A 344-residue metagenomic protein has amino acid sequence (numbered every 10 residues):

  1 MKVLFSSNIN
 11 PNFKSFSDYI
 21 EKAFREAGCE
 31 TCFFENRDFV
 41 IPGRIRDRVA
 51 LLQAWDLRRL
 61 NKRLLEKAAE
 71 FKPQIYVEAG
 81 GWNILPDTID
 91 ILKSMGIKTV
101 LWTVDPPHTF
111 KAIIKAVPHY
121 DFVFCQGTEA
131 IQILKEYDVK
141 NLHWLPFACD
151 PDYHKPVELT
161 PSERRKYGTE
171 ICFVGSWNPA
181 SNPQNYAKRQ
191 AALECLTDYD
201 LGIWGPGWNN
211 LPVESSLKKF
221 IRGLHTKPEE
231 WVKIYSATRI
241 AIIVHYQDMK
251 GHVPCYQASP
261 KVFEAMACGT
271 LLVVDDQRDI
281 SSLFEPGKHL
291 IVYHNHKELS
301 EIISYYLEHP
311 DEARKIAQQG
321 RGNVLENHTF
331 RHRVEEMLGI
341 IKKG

Functional and structural regions predicted by a protein language model:
M1-R48, R63, E70, G80-D87 (+3 more regions): Nucleotide-sugar donor-binding catalytic core of glycosyltransferases
A27, E308-G339: A charged, aromatic-enriched C-terminal amphipathic alpha-helix characteristic of glycosyltransferases across folds
A68, K72-Y76: Proline-aspartate-enriched helix->loop->beta-strand connector
F71, P118, H328: Active-site charged/polar residues at nucleotide-handling catalytic sites that mediate phosphoryl, nucleotidyl
I91-P106: Active-site proximal beta-strand in glycosyltransferases
P106-F122: Membrane-proximal helix-turn-helix segments that form the acceptor-binding/catalytic region of lipid-linked
L290-H296, Y305-P310: Conserved acidic donor-binding segment of nucleotide-sugar-dependent glycosyltransferases
L299: Catalytic phosphate/metal-binding cores of nucleic-acid and nucleotide-processing enzymes, i.e., regions that mediate
